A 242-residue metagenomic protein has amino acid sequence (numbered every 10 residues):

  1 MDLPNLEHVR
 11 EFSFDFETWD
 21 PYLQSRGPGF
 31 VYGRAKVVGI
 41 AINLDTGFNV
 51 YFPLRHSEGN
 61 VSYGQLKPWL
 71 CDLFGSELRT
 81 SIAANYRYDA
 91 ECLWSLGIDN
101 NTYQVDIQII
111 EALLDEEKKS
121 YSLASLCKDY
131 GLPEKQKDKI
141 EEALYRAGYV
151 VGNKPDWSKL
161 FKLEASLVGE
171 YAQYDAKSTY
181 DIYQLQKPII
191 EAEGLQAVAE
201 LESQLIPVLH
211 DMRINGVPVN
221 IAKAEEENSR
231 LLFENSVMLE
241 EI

Functional and structural regions predicted by a protein language model:
M1-G33, Y63-C71: Long, highly charged low-complexity segments
N5, D72-L73, R230, E241: Alpha-helical scaffold elements within enzyme catalytic domains, especially in hydrolases
F14-E17, N43, A84-N85, N215 (+1 more regions): Generic beta-strand/beta-sheet core signal
G27-G29, D156, S203-Q204: Intrinsically disordered, low-complexity segments enriched in polar/charged residues with Gly/Pro, especially when
A35-E191, L201, L209: Active-site-proximal helix-loop-helix substrate-binding element of RNase H-like nuclease domains
A197-I242: Extended, well-ordered alpha-helical scaffold/bundle regions in very large, multi-domain proteins
